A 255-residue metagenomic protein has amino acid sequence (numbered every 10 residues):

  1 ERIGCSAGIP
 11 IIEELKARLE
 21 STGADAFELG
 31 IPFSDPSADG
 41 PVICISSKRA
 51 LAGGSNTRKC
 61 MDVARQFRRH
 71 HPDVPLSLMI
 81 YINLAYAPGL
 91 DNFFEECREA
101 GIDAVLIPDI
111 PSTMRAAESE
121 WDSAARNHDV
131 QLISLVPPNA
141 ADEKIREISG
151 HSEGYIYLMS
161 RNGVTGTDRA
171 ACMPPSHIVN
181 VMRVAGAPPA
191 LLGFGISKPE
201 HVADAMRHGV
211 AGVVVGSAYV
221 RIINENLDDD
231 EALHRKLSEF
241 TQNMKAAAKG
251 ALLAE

Functional and structural regions predicted by a protein language model:
E1-A7, M79-Y86, V136-A140, L191-P199: Glycine-rich beta-to-alpha transition loops that act as phosphate-gripper elements at the mouths of alpha/beta enzyme
A7-E20, A140-H151, A185-G186, L192 (+1 more regions): Catalytic cores of alpha/beta
G8-I9, L15, D25-F27, I31-F33 (+2 more regions): Active-site beta->alpha loop and helix N-cap motifs at the rims of alpha/beta catalytic domains
G23-D25, C97-A104, A125-L132, G150-Y157 (+1 more regions): Glycine-enriched alpha-helix->loop->beta-strand junction motifs that scaffold or abut catalytic
A24-P36, A104-M114, Y157-T167, H208-D228: Glycine-rich phosphate-binding active-site loops on the catalytic face of alpha/beta enzymes
F27-L29, L76-I80, V105-I107, L132-V136 (+3 more regions): Hydrophobic faces of well-ordered beta-strands that scaffold small-molecule active sites in alpha/beta enzyme cores
S34-I45, A52-F67, L84-N92, D109-N127 (+4 more regions): Active-site-adjacent beta->alpha loops and helix N-cap segments on the catalytic face of soluble alpha/beta enzymes
R183-P188, S197-E255: Alpha/beta catalytic cores of nucleotide-metabolism and tRNA/nucleoside-modifying enzymes
